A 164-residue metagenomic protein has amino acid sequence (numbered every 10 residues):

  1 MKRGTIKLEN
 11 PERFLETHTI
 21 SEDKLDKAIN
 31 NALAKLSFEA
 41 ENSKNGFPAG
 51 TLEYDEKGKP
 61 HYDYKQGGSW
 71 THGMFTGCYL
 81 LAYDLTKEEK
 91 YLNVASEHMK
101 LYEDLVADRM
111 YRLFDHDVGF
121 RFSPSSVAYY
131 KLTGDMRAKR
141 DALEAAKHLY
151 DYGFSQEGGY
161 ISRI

Functional and structural regions predicted by a protein language model:
M1-I164: Glycan-recognition and catalytic cores of secretory/periplasmic carbohydrate-active enzymes
